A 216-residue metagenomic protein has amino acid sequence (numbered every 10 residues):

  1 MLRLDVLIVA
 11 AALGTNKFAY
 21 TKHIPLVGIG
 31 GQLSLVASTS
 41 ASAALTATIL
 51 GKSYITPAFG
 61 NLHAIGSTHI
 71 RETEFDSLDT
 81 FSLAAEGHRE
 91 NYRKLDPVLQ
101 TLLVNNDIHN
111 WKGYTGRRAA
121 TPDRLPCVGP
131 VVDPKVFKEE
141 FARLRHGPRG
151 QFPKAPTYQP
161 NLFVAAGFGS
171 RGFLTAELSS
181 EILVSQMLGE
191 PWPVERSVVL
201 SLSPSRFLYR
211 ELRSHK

Functional and structural regions predicted by a protein language model:
M1-G113, A119-A120: Flavin-dependent oxidoreductases
N105-K216: C-terminal catalytic lobe of FAD-dependent flavoproteins
